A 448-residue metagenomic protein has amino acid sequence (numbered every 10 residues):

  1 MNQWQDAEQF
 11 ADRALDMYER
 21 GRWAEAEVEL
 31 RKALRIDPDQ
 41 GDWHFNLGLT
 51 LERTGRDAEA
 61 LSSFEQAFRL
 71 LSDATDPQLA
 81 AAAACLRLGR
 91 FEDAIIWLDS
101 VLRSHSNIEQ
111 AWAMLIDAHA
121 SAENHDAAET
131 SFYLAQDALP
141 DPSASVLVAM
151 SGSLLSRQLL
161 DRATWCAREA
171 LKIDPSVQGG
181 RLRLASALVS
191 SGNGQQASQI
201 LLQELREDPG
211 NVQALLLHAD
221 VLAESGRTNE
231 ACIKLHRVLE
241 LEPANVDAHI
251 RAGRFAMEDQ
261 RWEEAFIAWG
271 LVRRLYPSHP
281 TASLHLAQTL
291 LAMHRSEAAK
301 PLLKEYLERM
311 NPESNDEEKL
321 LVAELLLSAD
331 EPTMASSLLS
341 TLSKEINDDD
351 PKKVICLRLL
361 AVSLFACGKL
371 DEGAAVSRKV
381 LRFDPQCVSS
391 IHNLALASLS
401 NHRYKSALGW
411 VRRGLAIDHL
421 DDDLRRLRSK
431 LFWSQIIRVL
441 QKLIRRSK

Functional and structural regions predicted by a protein language model:
Q5-I36, R53, A149-S156: Alpha-helical segment of the N-proximal tetratricopeptide repeat
E19, R53-T54, R87, S121 (+9 more regions): Register position in tetratricopeptide repeats
I36, L70-L71, S104, A138-L139 (+8 more regions): Structural marker of alpha-solenoid helical repeat scaffolds
